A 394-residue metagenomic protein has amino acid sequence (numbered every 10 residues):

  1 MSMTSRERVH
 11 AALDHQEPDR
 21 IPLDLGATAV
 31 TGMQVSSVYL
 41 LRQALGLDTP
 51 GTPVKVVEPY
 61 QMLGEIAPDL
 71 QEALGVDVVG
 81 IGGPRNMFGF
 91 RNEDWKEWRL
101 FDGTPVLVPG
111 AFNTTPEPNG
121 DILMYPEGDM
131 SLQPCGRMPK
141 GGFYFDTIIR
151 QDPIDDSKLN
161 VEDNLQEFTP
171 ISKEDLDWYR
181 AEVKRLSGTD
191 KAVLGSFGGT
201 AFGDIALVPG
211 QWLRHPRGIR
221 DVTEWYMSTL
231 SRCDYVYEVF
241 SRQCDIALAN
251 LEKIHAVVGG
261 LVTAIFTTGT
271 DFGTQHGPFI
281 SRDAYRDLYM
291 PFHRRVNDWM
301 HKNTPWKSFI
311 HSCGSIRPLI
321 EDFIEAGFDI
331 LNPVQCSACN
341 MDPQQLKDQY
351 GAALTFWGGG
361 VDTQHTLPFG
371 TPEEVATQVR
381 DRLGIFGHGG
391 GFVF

Functional and structural regions predicted by a protein language model:
M1-R42, L47-D48, P53-V57, I66 (+1 more regions): Active-site loop segments of alpha/beta catalytic cores
T4, G75, L100-G103, D271: Residue-level detector of functionally special positions within alpha-helical transmembrane segments of multi-pass
M62-G82: Catalytic domains of carbohydrate-active enzymes, especially glycoside hydrolases
D69-A73, P105, T114, E182-G188: Short, charge-rich binding segments
E72, G80-I81, R85-F88, G103-V108: Aromatic-residue-lined binding/catalytic grooves and analogous aromatic/hydrophobic interfacial grooves in multimeric
I81-K96, F197-F202: Short, glycine/charge-rich beta-strand/loop segments that flank catalytic centers and engage negatively charged groups
G103, P109-Q133: Low-complexity, serine/threonine/proline-enriched polar segments
G103-A111, F168-D175: Extended, Lys/Arg-enriched charged tracts that mediate electrostatic binding to polyanionic substrates
